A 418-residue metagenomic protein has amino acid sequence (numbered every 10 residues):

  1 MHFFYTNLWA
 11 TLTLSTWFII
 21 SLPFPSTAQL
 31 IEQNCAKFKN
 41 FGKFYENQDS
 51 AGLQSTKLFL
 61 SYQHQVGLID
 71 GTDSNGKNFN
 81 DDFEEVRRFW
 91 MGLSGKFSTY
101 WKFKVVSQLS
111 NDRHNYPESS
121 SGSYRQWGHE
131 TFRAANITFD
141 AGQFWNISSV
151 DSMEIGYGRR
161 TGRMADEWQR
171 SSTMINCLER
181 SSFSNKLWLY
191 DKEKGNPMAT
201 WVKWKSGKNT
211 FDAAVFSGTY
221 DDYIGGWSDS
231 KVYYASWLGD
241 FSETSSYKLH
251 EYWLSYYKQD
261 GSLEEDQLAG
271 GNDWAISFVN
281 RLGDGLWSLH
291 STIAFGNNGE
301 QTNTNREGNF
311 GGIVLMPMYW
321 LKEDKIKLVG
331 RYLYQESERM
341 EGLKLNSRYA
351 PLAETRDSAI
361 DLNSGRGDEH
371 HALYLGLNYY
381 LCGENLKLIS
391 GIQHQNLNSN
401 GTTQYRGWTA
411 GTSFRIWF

Functional and structural regions predicted by a protein language model:
M1-T6: N-terminal secretory signal peptides that target proteins for export/translocation
A10-S21: Bacterial N-terminal signal peptides
L30-C35, I69-N80, S98, K104 (+4 more regions): Outer-membrane beta-barrel pore domains
L30-E46: Short N-terminal segments immediately surrounding and downstream of signal-peptide cleavage
F44-I69, N78-D221, D229-S245, I313-M340: Outer membrane beta-barrel
K194, K205, G225-V232, D266-N272 (+1 more regions): Short, contiguous, pocket-lining structural segments that sit at or immediately flank catalytic/ligand-binding sites
